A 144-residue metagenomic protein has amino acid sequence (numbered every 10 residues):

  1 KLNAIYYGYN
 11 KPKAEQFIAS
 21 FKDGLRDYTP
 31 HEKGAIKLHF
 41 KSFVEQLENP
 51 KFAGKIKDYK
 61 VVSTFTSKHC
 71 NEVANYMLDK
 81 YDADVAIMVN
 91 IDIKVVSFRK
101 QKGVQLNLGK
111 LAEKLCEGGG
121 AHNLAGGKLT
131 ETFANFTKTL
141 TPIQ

Functional and structural regions predicted by a protein language model:
K1-K51: Hydrophobic, aromatic-enriched interface-forming segments
K33-Q144: Gly/His-enriched, cation/cofactor- and phosphate-binding structural elements
